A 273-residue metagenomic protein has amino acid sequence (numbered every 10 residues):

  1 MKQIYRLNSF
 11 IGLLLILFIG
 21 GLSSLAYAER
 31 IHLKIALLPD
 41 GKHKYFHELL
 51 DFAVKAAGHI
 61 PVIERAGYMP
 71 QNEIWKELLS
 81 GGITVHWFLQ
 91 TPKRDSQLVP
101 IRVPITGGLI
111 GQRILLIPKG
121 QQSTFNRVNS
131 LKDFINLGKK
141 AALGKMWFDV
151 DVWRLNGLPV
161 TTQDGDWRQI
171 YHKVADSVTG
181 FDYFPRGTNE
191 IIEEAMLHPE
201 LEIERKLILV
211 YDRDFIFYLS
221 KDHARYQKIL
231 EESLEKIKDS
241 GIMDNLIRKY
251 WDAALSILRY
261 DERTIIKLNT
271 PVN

Functional and structural regions predicted by a protein language model:
A28-V99, L230: Extracytoplasmic small-molecule ligand-binding "clamshell" domains of the periplasmic binding protein/Venus flytrap
E29-H43, V128-M146, D182: Short loop->beta-strand "edge-of-pocket" segments that line small-molecule binding or catalytic clefts across diverse
L49-V62, N129-I135, K145-R168, A195-E200: Ligand-binding cleft/hinge of the Venus flytrap
F52-A56, G67-T84, L155-N156, R168-E190: Short helices/loops that flank or line small-molecule/ion binding pockets
G67-I135, K145: Acidic, polar ligand-binding/catalytic clefts
E77-S80, H86-L98, G180-E202, L207-L209: A ligand-binding cleft/hinge motif common to bilobed small-molecule-binding domains
L109-I114, Q121, M196-E231, A253-N273: Periplasmic-binding protein-like
G144-L155, L234-N273: Ligand-binding clefts/hinges and TM-proximal coupling segments of bilobed small-molecule sensing domains
